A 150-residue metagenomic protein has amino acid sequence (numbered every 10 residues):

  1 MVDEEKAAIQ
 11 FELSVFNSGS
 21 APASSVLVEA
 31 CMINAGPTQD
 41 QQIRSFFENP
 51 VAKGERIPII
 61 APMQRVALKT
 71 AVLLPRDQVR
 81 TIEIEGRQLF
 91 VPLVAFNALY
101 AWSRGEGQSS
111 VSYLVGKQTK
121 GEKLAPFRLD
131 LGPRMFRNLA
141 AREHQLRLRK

Functional and structural regions predicted by a protein language model:
K6-E12: Short, solvent-exposed loop/turn segments enriched in Ser/Thr/Gly
S14-P22: Asparagine-centered strand-capping/turn motif at beta-strand->loop junctions
L27-A30: Hydrophobic beta-strand segments
M32-R44: Short aromatic-acidic-glycine turn motif
S45-R87: Intrinsically disordered, low-complexity Pro/Gly/Ser/Thr-rich segments with frequent PxxP/GP/PP motifs and embedded
G86, N97-K150: Acidic, serine/threonine- and proline-rich intrinsically disordered appendage/tail regions
